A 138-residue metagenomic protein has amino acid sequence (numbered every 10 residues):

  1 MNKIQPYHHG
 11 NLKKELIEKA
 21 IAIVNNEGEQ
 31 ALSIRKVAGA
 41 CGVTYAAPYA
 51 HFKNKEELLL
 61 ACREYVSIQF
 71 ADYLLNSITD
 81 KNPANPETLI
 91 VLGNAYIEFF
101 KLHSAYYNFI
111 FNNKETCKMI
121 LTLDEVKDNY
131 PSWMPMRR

Functional and structural regions predicted by a protein language model:
M1-N11, A22, N82: N-terminal intrinsically disordered/low-complexity leader segments
K13, I34, E56, L60 (+3 more regions): Short, structured helix-loop boundary elements
E15, K19, I23-E57, A61: Helix-turn-helix
L16-V24, V66, F70, L74 (+2 more regions): Short hydrophobic clusters on alpha-helical segments that form packing/core surfaces in small helical domains
K55, C62, V66, F70 (+5 more regions): Hydrophobic/aromatic residues within well-ordered alpha-helical segments
A61, N76-Y106: Hydrophobic alpha-helical connector segments
L75, E87, M119-R138: Amphipathic alpha-helical packing segments from all-alpha helical-bundle domains
K101-I120: Amphipathic alpha-helical segments used for helix-helix packing
